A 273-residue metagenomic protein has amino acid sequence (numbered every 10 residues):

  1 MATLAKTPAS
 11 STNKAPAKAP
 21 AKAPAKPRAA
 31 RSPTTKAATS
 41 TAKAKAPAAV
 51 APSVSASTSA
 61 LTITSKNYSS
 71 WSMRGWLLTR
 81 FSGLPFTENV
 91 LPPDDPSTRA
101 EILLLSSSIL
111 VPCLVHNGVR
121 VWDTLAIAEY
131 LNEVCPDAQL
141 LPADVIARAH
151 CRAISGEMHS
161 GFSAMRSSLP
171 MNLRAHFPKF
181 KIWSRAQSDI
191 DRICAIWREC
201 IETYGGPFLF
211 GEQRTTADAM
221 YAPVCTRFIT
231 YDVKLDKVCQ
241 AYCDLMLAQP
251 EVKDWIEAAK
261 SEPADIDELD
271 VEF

Functional and structural regions predicted by a protein language model:
A2-L4, P8, K26, K36 (+1 more regions): GST-like domain detector, emphasizing the conserved glutathione-binding G-site in the N-terminal thioredoxin-like
A17-K26: Long, intrinsically disordered low-complexity tandem-repeat segments
R28-R31: Basic polycationic patches enriched in arginine
P92-D95, Y242, K260: Conserved beta-strand edge residues that scaffold enzyme active sites
N132, V224-C225, I256: Active-site-flanking alpha-helical
M158, F162-P250: GST-like fold's C-terminal all-alpha helical module
A259-F273: Acidic/histidine-enriched, glycine/proline-rich intrinsically disordered or flexible terminal extensions
